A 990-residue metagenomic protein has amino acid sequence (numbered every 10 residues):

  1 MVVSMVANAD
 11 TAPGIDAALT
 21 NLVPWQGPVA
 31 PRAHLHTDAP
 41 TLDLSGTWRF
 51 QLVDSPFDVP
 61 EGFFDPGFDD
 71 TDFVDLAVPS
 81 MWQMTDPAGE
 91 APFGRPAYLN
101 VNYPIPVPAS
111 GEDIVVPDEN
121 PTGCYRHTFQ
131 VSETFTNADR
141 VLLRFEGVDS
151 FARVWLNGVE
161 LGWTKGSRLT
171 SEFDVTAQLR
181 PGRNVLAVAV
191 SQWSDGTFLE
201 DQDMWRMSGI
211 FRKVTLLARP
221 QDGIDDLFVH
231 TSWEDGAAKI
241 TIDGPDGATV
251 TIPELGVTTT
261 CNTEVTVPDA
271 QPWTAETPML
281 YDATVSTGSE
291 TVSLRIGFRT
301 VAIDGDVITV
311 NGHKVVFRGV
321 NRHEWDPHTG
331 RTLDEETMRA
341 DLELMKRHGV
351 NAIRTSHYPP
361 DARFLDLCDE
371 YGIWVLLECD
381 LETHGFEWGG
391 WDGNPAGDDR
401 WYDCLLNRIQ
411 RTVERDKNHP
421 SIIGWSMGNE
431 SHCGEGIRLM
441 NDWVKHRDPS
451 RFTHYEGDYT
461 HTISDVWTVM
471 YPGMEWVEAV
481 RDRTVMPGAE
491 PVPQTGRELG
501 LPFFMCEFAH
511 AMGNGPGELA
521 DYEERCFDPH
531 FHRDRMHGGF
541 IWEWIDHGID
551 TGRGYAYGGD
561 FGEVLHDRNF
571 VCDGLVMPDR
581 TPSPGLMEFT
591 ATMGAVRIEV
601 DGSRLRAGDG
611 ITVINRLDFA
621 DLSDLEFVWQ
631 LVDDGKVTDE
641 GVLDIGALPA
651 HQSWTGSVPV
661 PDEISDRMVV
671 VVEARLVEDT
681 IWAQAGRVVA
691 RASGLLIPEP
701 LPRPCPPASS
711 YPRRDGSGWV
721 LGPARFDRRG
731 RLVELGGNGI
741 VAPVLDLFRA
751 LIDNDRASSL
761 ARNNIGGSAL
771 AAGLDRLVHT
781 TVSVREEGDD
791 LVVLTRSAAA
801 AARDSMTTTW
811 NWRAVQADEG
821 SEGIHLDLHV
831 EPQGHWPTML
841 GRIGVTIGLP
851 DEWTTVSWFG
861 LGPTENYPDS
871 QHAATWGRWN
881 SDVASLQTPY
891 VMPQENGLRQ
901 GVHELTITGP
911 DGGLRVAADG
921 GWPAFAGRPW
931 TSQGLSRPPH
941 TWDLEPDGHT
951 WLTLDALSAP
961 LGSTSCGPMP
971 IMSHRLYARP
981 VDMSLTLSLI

Functional and structural regions predicted by a protein language model:
M5-T20, P24-P31, R49-V53, V59 (+5 more regions): Accessory beta-strand-rich segments of carbohydrate-active enzymes
A39-P60, A77, Q83-T85, V148 (+8 more regions): Substrate-binding clefts and catalytic carboxylate motifs of secreted carbohydrate-active enzymes
S80, M84-V131, F135-F145, D149-W155 (+5 more regions): Active-site-adjacent substrate/metal-binding segments within catalytic domains of carbohydrate-active enzymes
M84, G94, G147, Q192 (+4 more regions): Beta-strand/loop-rich accessory regions of lumenal/periplasmic or secreted enzymes, predominantly carbohydrate-active
F93-N100, P104-V115, K165-S167, V175 (+10 more regions): An acidic-aromatic loop/edge-strand motif
R180-R183, D243-D304, I664, M668-P704: Extended acidic/polar, glycine-enriched regions that form or flank non-catalytic beta-rich accessory modules
T258-T259, T266-P268, G635-S665: Intrinsically disordered, low-complexity Pro/Gly/Ser/Thr-rich segments with frequent PxxP/GP/PP motifs and embedded
L342-M345, A352-M577, P584: Substrate-binding/catalytic cleft of secreted carbohydrate-active enzymes, primarily glycoside hydrolases
